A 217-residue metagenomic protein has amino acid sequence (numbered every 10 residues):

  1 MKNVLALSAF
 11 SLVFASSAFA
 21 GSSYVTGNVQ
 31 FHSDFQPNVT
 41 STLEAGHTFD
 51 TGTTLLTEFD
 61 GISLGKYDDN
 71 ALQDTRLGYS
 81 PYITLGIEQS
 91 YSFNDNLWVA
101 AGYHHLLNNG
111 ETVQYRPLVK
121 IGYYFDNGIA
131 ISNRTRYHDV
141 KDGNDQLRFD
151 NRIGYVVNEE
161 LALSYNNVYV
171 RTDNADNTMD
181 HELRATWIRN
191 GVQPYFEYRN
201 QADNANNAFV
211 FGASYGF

Functional and structural regions predicted by a protein language model:
N3-A6, S16-F217: Outer-membrane beta-barrel proteins
L7-S11: Classic N-terminal secretory signal peptides
